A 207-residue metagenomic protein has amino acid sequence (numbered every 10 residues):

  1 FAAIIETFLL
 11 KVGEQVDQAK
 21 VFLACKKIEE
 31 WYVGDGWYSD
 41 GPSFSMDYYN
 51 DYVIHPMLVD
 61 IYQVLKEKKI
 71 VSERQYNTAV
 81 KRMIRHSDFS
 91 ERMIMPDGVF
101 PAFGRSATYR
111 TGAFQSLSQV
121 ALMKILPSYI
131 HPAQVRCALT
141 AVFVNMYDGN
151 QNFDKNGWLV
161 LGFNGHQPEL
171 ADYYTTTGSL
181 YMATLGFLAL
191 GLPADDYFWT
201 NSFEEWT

Functional and structural regions predicted by a protein language model:
F1-W31, D47-D51: Aromatic- and glycine-enriched pocket-lining scaffold segments that form the walls of small-molecule binding clefts
A3-Q15, I54-I70, A113-Y129, M182-A194: Well-ordered alpha-helical scaffold segments within catalytic/enzyme domains
D17-D40, T78-V99, C137-D154: Long, well-ordered core segments of solenoidal/helical folds
D35-V64, F103-S116: Extended ligand-binding clefts on enzyme/binding-domain cores
G36-M46, E73-N77, I94-A107, H166-L170: Active-site-adjacent structural elements in folded domains
S45-E91: Acidic, glycine-rich loop-and-beta core segments that form the ion-binding/anion-interacting portion of active sites
L65-K66, M83-S87, E91, V99-R136: C-terminal amphipathic alpha-helical segment
A121-T207: Extended polysaccharide-engagement surfaces of secreted carbohydrate-active enzymes
